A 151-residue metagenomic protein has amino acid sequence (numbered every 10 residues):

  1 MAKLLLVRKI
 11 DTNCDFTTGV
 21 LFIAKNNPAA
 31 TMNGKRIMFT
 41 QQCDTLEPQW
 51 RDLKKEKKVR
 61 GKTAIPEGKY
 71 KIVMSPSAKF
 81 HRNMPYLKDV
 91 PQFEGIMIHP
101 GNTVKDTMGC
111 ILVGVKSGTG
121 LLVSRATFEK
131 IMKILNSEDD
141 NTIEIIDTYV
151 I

Functional and structural regions predicted by a protein language model:
M1-I151: Cell wall/extracellular polymer interaction/catalysis modules
